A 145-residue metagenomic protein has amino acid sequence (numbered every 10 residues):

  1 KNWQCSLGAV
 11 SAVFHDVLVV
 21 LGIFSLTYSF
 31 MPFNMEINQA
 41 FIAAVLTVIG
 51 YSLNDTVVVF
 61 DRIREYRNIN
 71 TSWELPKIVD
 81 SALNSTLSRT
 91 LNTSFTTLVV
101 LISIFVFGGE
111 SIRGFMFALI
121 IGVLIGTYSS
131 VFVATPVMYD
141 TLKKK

Functional and structural regions predicted by a protein language model:
K1, C5, A9, V13-H15 (+8 more regions): Hydrophobic alpha-helical transmembrane segments of integral membrane proteins, especially multi-pass transporters
K1, T27-P32, F107-G109, L142-K143: Short helix-capping/hinge motifs at transmembrane helix termini and TM-loop junctions
K1-G8, D55-D61, E65, E110 (+3 more regions): Short helix-terminus and kink motifs of transmembrane alpha helices, predominantly at the cytoplasmic interface
C5-R64: Hydrophobic transmembrane alpha-helices and their membrane-interface caps in long multi-pass transport proteins
V17-L21, S85-L101: Hydrophobic alpha-helical transmembrane segments in multi-pass membrane proteins
F24-Y28, I63-R64, I104, A134 (+2 more regions): Membrane-water interface at transmembrane helix exits
N34, N92-D140: Hydrophobic, glycine/alanine-rich multi-pass transmembrane helices and their short helix-loop junctions in large
N70-S88: Helix-loop junctions and hydrophobic alpha-helical segments within the transmembrane domains of large membrane
